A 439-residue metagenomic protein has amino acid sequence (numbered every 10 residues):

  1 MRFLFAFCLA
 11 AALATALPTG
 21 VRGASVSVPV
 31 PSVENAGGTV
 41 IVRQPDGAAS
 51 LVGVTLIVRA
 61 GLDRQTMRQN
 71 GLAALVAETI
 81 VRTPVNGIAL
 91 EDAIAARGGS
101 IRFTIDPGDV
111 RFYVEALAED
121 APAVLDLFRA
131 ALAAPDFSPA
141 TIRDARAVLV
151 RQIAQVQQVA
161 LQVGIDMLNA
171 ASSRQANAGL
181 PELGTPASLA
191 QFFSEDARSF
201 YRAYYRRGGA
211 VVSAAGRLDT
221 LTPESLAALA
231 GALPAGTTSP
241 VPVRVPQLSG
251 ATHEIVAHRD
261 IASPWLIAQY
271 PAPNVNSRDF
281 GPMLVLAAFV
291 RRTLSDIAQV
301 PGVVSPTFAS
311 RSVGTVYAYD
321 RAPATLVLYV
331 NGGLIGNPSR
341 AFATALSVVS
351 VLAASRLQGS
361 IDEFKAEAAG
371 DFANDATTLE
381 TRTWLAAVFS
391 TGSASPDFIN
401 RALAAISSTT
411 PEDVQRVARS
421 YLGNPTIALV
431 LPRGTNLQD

Functional and structural regions predicted by a protein language model:
A6-A16: Bacterial N-terminal signal peptides
G20-S25, P29-P31, T39-R43, A210-R217 (+4 more regions): C-terminal regions of mature proteins
S25-V26, R174-A178, E182, R206-N274 (+1 more regions): An aromatic/glycine/proline-enriched structural segment found at the starts of mature extracellular/organellar domains
V26, T55-A118, P181, V290-F308: M16/MPP (pitrilysin/insulinase) zinc-metallopeptidase core fold and M16-derived inactive scaffolds
V28, A36-T39, A48-R59, M67-L72 (+17 more regions): Extracytoplasmic
Q44-S50, V54-A60, L72, T238-Q299 (+1 more regions): His/Glu-based metal-binding/catalytic segments typifying zinc-dependent metallopeptidases
R82-N86, E115-V148, T293-L294, V316-D375: M16/insulysin-pitrilysin zinc metalloprotease superfamily fold
V156-R206, A318-R321, N374-A405: Scaffold signal of the M16-like zinc-metallopeptidase fold and its non-catalytic homologs
